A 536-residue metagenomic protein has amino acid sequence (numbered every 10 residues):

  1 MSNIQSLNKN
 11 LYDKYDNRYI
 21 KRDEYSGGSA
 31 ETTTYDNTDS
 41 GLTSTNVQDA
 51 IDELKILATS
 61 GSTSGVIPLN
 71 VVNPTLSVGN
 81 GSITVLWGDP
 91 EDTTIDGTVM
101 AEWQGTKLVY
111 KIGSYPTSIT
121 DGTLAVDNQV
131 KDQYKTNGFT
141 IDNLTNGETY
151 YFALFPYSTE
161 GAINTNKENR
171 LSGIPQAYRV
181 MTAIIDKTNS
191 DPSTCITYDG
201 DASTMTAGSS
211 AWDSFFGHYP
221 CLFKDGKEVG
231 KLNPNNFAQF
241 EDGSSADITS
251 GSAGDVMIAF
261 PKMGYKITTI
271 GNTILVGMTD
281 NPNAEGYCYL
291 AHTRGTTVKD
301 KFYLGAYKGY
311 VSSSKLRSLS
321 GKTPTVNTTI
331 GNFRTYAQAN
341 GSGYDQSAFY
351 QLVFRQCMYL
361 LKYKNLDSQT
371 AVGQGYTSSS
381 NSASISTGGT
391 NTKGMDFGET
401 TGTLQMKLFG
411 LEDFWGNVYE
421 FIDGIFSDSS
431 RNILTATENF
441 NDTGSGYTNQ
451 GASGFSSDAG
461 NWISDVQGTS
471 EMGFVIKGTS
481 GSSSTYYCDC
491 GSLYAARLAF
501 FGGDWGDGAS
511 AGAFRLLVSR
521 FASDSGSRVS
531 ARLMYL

Functional and structural regions predicted by a protein language model:
M1-S62: A signal for long, low-complexity, Ser/Thr/Asn-enriched, surface-exposed stalk/shaft and domain-boundary segments
T63-W103, N146, A162-A177: Pro/Thr/Ser/Gly-rich low-complexity, intrinsically disordered linker/stalk tracts
V85, G105-L108, A531: Short beta-strand elements bearing conserved aromatic residues within extracellular beta-rich modules
P90-T123: Solvent-exposed loop/turn segments flanking beta-strands in beta-repeat/beta-sandwich domains
Y134-T140: Short S/T/G- and acidic-enriched coil/turn segments that sit immediately N-terminal to beta-strands in beta-sandwich
I141-N164: Beta-strand-rich modules
D247, G251-G254, N281-F414: Short aromatic-cysteine micro-motif
Y350-V353, Q374-N391, E412-S427, S445-L536: C-terminal, surface-exposed recognition/capping segments
